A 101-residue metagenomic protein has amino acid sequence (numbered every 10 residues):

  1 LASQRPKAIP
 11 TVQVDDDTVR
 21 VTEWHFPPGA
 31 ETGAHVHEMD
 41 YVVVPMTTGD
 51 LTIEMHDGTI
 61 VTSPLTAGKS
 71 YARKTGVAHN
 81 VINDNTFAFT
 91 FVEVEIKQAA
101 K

Functional and structural regions predicted by a protein language model:
L1-H35: N-terminal secretory signal peptides
E31, D50, K69-S70: Residue-level marker of beta-strand positions
T32-A34, T52-I53, A78-N85: Short beta-strand His + acidic residue motifs that chelate non-heme Fe in jelly-roll/DSBH and cupin folds
V36-T52: Short, conserved beta-strand element in jelly-roll/cupin
D57-G76: Short acidic-glycine-tyrosine-enriched beta hairpin
T75-A99: Ligand-binding loop in jelly-roll beta-barrel domains
